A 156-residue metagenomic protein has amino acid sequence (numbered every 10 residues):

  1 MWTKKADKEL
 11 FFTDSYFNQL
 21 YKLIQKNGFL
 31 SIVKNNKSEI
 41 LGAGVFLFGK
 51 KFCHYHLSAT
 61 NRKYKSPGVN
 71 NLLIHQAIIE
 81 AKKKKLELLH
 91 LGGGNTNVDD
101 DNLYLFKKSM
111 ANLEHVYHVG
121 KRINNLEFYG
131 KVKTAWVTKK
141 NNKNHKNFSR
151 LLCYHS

Functional and structural regions predicted by a protein language model:
M1-S66, I79: A conserved beta-strand-loop-helix scaffold within acyl/acetyltransferase catalytic domains
L10, G28, K85, E114-H115: Secondary-structure boundary/capping signal
F12-Y16, I24, V33, V45-L47 (+4 more regions): Generic ordered-secondary-structure signal
S15-L23, N71, H75-A81, L126-T138: Short alpha-helical interface patches
V45-C53, N70, K146-S156: Short flexible/disordered coil segments
K50-E114: Acyl-donor binding region in acyl/amide transferases
E87-S156: Active-site/acyl-donor-binding loops of N-acyltransferases
